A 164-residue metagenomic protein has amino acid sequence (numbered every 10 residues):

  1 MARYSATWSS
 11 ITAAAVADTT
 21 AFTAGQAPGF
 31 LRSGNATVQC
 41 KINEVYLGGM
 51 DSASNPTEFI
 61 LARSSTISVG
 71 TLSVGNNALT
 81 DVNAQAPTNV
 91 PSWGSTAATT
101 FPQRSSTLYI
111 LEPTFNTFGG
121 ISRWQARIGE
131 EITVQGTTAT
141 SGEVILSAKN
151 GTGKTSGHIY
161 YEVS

Functional and structural regions predicted by a protein language model:
M1-S164: Beta-strand-centric surfaces of beta-sandwich/beta-rich domains
